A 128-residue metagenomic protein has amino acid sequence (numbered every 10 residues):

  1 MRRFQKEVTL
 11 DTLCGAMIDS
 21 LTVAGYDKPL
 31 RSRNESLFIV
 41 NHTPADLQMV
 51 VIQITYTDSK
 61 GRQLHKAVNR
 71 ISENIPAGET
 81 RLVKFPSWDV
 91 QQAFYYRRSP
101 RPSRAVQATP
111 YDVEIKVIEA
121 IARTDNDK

Functional and structural regions predicted by a protein language model:
M1-S36: Low-complexity, acidic Ser/Thr/Pro/Gly-rich terminal tails and inter-domain linkers that flank the onset of structured
R2-V8, K84, W88-K128: Terminal connector regions
R33-E35, V50, R81: Hydrophobic core residues within well-ordered beta-strands of beta-rich domains
I39-P44: Asparagine-centered strand-capping/turn motif at beta-strand->loop junctions
D46-M49, L64: Short acidic/proline- and small/hydrophobic-mixed sequence motifs that coincide with surface turns and coil-to-beta
V51-T55: Beta-strand signatures of extracellular beta-sandwich domains
S59-R70: Short beta-strand and strand-turn-strand segments in soluble, beta-rich domains
I71-T80: Short proline/glycine- and polar residue-rich coil/turn motifs
